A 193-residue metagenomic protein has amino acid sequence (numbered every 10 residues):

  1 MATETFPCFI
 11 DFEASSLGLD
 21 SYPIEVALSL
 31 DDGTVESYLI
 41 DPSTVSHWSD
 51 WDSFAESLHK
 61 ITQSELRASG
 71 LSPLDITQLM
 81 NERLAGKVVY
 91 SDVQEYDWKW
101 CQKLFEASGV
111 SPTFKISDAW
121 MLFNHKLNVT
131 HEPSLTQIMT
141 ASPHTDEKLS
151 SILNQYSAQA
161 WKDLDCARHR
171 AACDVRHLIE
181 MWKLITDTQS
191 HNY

Functional and structural regions predicted by a protein language model:
A2-Q102: Conserved non-catalytic scaffold segment of RNase H-like nuclease domains
I40-P42, I116-D118, N192-Y193: Short alpha-helical "patches" and their helix-cap loops
F54-L58, R83, L104, L122 (+3 more regions): Residues that form generic nucleotide/phosphate-binding pockets
V88-Q94, W100-L104, I138-Y193: Acidic, Mg2+-coordinating catalytic module of metal-dependent nucleases/exonucleases that use a two-metal-ion mechanism
Y96-W120: Substrate-recognition/cap helix-loop segment adjacent to the acidic, metal-dependent catalytic center of Asp-based
F114-I138: Short, flexible loop segments at boundaries between secondary-structure elements
